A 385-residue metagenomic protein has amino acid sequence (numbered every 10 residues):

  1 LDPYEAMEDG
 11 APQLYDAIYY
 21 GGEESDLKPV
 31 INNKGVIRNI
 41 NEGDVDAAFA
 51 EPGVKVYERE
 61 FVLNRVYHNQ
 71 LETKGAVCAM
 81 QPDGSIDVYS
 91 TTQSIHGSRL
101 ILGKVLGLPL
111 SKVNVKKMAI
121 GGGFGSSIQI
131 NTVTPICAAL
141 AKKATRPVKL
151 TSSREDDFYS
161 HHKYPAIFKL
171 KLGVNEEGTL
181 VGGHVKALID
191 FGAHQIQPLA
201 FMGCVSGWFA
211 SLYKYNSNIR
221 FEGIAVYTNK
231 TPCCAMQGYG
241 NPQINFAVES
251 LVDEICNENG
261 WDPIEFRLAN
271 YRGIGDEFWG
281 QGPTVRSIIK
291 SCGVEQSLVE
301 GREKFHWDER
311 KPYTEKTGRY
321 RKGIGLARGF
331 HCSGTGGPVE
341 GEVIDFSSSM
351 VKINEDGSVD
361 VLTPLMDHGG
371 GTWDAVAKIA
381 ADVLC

Functional and structural regions predicted by a protein language model:
L1-I101, S206-Y213, C233, G293-G336: Extended, polar/acidic
L1-Y4, A76-A144, Q197-S211, Q237-N270 (+5 more regions): Alpha-helical support elements that line or immediately flank enzyme active sites and cofactor-binding pockets
A11, D16, G125-E176, C233-E258 (+2 more regions): Glycine-rich and small/hydrophobic secondary-structure elements
S25, P29-A76, P82-G84, P165-L251 (+1 more regions): Glycine-rich loop/linker segments at domain edges
A79, K116, K149-T151, D156 (+6 more regions): Glycine-rich anion/phosphate-binding loop at the beta-strand->alpha-helix junction
T92-I95, M118-G123, S152-H161, A187-G192 (+3 more regions): Acidic, glycine-rich active-site loops and adjacent beta-strand->loop/helix elements that engage anionic groups
K112-A119, T145-E155, V181-K186, N216 (+3 more regions): Beta-strand segments within the central parallel beta-sheet cores of soluble alpha/beta enzyme folds
V115-M118, Y227-P232, Y271-G282, D356-D360: Short acidic (Asp/Glu) and glycine-rich catalytic loops that position anionic groups and cofactors
